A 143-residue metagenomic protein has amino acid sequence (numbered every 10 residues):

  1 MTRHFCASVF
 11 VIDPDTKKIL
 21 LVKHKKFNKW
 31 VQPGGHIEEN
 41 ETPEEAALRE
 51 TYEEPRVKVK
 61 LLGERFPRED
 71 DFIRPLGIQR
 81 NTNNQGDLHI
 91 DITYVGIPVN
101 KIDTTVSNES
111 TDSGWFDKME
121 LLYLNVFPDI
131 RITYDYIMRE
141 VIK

Functional and structural regions predicted by a protein language model:
M1-K18, I92: Conserved N-terminal beta-strand and adjoining loop/helix that marks the start of the Nudix/MutT-like hydrolase domain
T2-C6, K25, Q32, Q85-D91: Short connector loops at helix/strand junctions that flank enzyme active sites, especially segments positioning acidic
K17-K60, F66: Conserved Nudix-box catalytic region and its N-terminal flanking loop in Nudix hydrolases and closely related
R56-I102: Active-site segment of metal-dependent pyrophosphate-handling enzymes, primarily the Nudix hydrolase catalytic core
T93-V95, T104-D135: NUDIX/MutT-family hydrolases
Y136-V141: C-terminal alpha-helix
